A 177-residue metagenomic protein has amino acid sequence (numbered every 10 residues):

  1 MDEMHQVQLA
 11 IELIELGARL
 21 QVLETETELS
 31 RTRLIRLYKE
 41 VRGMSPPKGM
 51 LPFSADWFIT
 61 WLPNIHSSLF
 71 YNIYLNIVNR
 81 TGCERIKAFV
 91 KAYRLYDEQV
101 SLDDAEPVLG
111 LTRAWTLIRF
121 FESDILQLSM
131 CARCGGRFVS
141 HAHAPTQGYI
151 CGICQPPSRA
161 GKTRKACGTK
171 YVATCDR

Functional and structural regions predicted by a protein language model:
M1-E12, L16, Q21-R177: Long, charge-rich, low-complexity intrinsically disordered regions
